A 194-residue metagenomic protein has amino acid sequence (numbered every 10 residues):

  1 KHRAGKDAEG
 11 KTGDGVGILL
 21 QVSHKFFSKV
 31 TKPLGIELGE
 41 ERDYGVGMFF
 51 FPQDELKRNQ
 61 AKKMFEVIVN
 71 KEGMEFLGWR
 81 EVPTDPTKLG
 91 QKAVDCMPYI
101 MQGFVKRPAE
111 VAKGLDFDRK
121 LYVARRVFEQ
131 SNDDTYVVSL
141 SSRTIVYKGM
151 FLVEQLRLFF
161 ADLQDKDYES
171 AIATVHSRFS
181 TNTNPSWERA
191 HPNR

Functional and structural regions predicted by a protein language model:
K1-N193: N-terminal segments that mediate ammonia production and transfer in glutamine-dependent amidotransferase systems
